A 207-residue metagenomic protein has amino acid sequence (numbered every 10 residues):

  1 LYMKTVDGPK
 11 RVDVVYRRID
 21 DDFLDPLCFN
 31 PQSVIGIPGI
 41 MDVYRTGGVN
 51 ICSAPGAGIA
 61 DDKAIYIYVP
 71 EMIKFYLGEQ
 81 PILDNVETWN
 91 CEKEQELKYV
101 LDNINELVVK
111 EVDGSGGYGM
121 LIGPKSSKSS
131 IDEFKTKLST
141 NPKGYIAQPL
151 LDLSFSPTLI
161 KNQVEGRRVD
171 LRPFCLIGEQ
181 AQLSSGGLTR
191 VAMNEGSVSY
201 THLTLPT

Functional and structural regions predicted by a protein language model:
L1-Y200: Domain-scale recognition of functional cores that engage charged ligands
T201-T207: Conserved small/polar residues in nucleotide/adenosyl-binding loops
